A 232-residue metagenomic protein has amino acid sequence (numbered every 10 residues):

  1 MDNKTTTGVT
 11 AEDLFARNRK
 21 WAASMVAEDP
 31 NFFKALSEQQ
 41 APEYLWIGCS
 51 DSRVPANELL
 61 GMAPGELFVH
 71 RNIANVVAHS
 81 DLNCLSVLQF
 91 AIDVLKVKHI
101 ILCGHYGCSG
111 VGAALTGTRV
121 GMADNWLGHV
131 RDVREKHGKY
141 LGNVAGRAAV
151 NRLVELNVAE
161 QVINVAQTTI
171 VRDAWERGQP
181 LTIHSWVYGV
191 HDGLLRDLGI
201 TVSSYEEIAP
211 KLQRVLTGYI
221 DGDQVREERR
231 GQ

Functional and structural regions predicted by a protein language model:
M1-P42, A74-K98, S109-Q232: Divalent-metal-activated hydrolytic enzyme cores
M25-E66: N-terminal short beta-loop-beta anion/metal-coordinating cradle
I47-C49, R71, I101-H105, H184-G189: Short beta-strand segments
D51-R53, H105-G110: Gly/Ser/Thr-rich loops at beta-strand to alpha-helix junctions that form or flank small-molecule/cofactor-binding
P64-N75: Glycine/charged-rich beta-loop-alpha catalytic/anionic-binding loops adjacent to active sites
